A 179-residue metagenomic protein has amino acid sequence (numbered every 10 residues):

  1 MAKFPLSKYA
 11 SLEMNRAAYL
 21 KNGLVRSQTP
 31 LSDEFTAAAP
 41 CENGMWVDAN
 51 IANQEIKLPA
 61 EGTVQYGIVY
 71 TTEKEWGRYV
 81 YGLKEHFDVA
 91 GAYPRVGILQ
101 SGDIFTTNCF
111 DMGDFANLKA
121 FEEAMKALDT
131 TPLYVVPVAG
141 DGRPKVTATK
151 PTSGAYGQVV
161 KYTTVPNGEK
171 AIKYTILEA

Functional and structural regions predicted by a protein language model:
M1-A179: Surface-exposed, low-hydrophobicity beta-strand/loop segments enriched in small/polar/acidic residues
